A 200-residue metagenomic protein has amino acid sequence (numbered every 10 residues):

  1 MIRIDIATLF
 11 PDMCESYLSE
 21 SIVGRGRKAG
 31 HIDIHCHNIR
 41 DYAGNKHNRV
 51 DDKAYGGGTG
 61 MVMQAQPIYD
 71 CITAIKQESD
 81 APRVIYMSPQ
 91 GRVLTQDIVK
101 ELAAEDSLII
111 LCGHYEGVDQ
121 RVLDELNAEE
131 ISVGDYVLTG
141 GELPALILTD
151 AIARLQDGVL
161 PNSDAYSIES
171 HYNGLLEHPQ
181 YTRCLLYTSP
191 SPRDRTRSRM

Functional and structural regions predicted by a protein language model:
I2-D41: Glycine-rich, flexible N-terminal cofactor/catalytic loop recognition
D5-A7, H35-H37, I85, L108-I109 (+1 more regions): Hydrophobic/aromatic beta-strand patches that form the interior of the parallel beta-sheet core in alpha/beta enzyme
N38-R49, A128: Short, hydrophobic/aliphatic alpha-helical segments
V50-D70: Short, structured active-site "lid" loops
Q64-H114: S-adenosyl-L-methionine/SAH cofactor-binding core of RNA-modifying enzymes
V118, V122-A165, E169-H171: Structured adenosyl-cofactor binding patch, chiefly the S-adenosyl-L-methionine
D164-S189: C-terminal functional extensions of proteins
Y187-S198: Single conserved hydrophobic/aromatic residue that forms the stacking wall/gate of nucleotide- or nucleobase-binding
